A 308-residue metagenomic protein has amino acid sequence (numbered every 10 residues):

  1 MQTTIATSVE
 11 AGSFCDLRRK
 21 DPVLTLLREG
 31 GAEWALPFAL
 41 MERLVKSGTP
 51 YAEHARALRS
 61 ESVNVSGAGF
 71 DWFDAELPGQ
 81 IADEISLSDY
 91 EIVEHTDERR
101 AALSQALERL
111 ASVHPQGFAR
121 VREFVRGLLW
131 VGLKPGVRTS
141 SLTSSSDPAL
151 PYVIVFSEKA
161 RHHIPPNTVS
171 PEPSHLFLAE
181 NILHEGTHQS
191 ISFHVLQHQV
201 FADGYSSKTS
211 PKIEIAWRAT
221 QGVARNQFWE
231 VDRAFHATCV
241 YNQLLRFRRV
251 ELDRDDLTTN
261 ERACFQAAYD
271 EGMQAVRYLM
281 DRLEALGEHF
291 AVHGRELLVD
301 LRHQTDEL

Functional and structural regions predicted by a protein language model:
M1-L87: N-terminal low-structure segments adjacent to metalloprotease catalytic domains across cellular compartments
Q2-G31, N260-L308: Contiguous segments within soluble domain cores/interaction surfaces
Q80-A160: Auxiliary, metal-adjacent structural segments of Zn-dependent hydrolase domains
D89-R100, T168-N181, V223-A237: Short, charged/polar micro-motifs that form catalytic or ligand-binding hotspots
S140-L150, I154, S210-H293: Metalloprotease/metallohydrolase-associated module, dominated by Zn2+-dependent proteases
P171-E180, Q189-A224: Post-HEXXH active-site segment of zinc metalloproteases
